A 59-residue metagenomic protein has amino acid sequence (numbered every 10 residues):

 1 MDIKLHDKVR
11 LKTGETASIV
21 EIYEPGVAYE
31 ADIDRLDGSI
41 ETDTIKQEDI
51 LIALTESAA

Functional and structural regions predicted by a protein language model:
D2-Q47, L51: Basic/aromatic-rich interaction segments and small domains that mediate binding to polyanionic partners
I50-A59: Intrinsically disordered, low-complexity linker and terminal regions at domain boundaries
